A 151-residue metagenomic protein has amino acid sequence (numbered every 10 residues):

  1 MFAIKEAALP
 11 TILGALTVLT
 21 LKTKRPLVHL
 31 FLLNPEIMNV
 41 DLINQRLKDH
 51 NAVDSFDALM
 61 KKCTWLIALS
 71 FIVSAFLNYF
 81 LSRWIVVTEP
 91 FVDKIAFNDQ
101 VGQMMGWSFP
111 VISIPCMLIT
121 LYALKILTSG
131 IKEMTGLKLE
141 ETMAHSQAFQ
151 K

Functional and structural regions predicted by a protein language model:
M1-T20, I95-D99: Long, highly hydrophobic alpha-helical transmembrane signal-anchor segments
F2, V53-C63, G102-M105, F109: Membrane-interface helix-boundary signature
I4, T17-K24, C116-L124: Alpha-helical transmembrane segments
A8-A15, L69-F80, S108-P115, I119: Lipid-exposed faces of alpha-helical membrane segments in multi-pass integral membrane proteins
T17-N34, Y79: Transmembrane alpha-helix/helix-exit interface in multi-pass inner-membrane proteins
V28, V53-I85: Alpha-helical transmembrane segments of helical membrane proteins, especially in multi-pass transport, channel
H29-H50, L139-F149: Juxtamembrane inter-helical linkers in multi-pass membrane proteins
R83-L139, M143: Alpha-helical transmembrane segments and their immediate juxtamembrane interface regions
